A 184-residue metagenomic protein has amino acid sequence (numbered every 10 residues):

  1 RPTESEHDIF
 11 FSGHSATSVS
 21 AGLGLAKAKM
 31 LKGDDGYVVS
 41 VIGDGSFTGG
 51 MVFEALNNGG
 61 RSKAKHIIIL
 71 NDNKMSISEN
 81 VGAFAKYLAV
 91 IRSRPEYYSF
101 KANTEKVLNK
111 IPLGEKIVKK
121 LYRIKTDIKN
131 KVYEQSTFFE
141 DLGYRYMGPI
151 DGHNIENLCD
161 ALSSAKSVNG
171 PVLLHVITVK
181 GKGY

Functional and structural regions predicted by a protein language model:
R1-S62: Cofactor-binding active-site loop characterized by glycine-rich and histidine/acidic residues
E4-H7, K32-V38, R61-H66, N71 (+3 more regions): Short coil/turn connectors at secondary-structure junctions
V19-A26, F53-N57, I67, S136 (+3 more regions): Predominant activation on well-ordered alpha-helical scaffold segments within soluble catalytic domains
V41, G59, I68-I69, I128 (+1 more regions): Generic structural hydrophobic/aromatic packing signal, biased to beta-strands
I42-G49, D72-S76, K180: Acidic, glycine-rich active-site loops and adjacent beta-strand->loop/helix elements that engage anionic groups
G49-N71, K86-R92: A short alpha/beta connector and helix-capping loop motif
K74-Y184: Long, well-ordered, tryptophan-enriched scaffold segments
